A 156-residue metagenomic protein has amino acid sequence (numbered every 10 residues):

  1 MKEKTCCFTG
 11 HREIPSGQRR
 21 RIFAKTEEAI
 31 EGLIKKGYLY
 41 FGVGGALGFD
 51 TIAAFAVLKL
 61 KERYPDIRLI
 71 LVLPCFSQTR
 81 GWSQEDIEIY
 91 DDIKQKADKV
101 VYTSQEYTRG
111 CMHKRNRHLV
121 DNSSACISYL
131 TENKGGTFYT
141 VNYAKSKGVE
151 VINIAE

Functional and structural regions predicted by a protein language model:
M1-E156: Acidic/glycine-enriched connector segments
